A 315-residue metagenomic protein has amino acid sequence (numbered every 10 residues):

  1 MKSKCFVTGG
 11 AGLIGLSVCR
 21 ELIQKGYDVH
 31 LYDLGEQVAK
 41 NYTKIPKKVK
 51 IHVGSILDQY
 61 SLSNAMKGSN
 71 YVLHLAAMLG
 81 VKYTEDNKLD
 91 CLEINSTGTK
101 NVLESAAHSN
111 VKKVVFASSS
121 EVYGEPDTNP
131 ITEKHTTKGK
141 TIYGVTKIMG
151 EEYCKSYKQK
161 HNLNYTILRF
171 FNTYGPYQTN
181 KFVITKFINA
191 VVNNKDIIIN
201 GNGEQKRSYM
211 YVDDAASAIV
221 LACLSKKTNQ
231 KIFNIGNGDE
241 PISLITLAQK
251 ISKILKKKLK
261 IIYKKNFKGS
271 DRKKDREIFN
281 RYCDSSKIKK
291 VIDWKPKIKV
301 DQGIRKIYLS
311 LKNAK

Functional and structural regions predicted by a protein language model:
M1-R169: N-terminal Rossmann-like NAD(P)+-binding domain of SDR-like oxidoreductases, especially those catalyzing
K4, K299-K315: Amphipathic terminal alpha-helices
V18, A216-C223, A248-I251, I304-L311: Hydrophobic "lid"/C-terminal helical patch of Rossmann-like NAD(P)-dependent dehydrogenase/epimerase domains
L57, D86, I94-T97, K134 (+8 more regions): Residue-level signal for the nucleotide or nucleotide-sugar donor/cofactor binding architecture
V72, A215-I219, I235, L247 (+2 more regions): Non-catalytic, hydrophobic alpha-helical segments
I148, T173-K186, N193-K195, N200 (+4 more regions): Glycine/proline-rich active-site loop of Rossmann-fold NAD(P)-dependent oxidoreductases
H161-N162, I188-I199, K253-G269, S285-S286: A short C-terminal helix-loop "cap" of Rossmann-like NAD(P)-dependent dehydrogenase/epimerase domains
N202, Q230-F233, I245-A248, K256-N280: C-terminal "lid/loop" region of Rossmann-like NAD(P)-dependent oxidoreductases
